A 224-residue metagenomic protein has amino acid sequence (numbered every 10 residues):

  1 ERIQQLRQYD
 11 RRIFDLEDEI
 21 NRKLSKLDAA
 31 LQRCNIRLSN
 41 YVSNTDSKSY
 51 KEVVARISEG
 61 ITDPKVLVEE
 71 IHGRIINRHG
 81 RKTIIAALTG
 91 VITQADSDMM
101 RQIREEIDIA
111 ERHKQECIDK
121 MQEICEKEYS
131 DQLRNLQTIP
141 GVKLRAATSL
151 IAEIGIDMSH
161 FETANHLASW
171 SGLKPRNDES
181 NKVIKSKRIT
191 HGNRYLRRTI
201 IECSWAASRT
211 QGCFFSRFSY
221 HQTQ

Functional and structural regions predicted by a protein language model:
E1-Q224: A detector of single, family-specific signature residues that are central to catalytic or substrate-handling motifs
